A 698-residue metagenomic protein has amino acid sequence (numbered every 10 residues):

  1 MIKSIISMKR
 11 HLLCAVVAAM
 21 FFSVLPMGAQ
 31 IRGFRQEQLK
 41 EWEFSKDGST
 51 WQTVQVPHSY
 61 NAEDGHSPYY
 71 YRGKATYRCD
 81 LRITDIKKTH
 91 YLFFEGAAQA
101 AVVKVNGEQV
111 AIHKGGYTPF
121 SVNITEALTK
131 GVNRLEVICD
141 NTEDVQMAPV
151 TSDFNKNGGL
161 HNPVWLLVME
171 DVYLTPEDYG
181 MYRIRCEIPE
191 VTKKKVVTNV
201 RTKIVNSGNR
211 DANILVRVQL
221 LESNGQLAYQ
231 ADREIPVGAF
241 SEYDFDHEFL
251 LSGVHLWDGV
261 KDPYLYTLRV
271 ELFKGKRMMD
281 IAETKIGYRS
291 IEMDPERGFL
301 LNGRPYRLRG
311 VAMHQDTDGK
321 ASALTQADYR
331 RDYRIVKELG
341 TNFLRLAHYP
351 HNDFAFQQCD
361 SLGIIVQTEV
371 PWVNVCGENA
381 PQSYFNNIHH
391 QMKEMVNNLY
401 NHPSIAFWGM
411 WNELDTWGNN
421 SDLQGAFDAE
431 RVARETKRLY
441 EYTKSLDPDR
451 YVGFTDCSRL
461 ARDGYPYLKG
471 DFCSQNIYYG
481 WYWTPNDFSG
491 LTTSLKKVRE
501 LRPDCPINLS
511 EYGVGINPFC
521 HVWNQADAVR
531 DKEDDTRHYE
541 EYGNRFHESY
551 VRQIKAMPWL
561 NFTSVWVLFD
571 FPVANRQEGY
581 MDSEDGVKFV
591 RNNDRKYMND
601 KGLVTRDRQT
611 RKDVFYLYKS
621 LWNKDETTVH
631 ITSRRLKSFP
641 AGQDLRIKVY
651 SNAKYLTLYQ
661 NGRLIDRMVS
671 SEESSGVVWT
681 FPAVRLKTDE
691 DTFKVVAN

Functional and structural regions predicted by a protein language model:
M1-A15, F21-F22, M27-L346, Q358 (+8 more regions): Secreted/periplasmic carbohydrate-active enzymes, especially glycoside hydrolases
A15-V16, H351: A periodicity- and composition-biased signal for non-globular, repetitive helical segments
S59-G65, T142, M147, D153 (+2 more regions): Extended substrate-binding grooves/exosites of carbohydrate-active enzymes
